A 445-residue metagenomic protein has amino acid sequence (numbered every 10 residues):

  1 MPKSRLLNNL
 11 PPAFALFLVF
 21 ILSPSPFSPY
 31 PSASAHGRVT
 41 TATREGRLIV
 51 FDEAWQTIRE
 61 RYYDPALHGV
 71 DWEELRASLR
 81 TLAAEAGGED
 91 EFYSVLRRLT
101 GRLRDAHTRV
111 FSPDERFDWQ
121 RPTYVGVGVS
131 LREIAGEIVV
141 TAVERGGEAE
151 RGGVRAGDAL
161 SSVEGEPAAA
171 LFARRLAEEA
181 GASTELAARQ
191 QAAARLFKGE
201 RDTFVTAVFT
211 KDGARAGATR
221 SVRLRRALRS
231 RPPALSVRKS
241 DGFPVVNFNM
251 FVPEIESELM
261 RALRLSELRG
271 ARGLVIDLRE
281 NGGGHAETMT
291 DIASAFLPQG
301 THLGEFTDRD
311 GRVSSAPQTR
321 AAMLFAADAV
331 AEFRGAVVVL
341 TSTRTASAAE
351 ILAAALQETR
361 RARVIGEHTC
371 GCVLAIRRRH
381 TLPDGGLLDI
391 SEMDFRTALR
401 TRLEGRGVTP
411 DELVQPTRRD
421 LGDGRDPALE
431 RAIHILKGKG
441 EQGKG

Functional and structural regions predicted by a protein language model:
P12-S25: Bacterial N-terminal signal peptides
T41-V70: Mature N-terminal segment immediately following signal peptide/propeptide cleavage in secreted/periplasmic
A54, L99, V129, A149 (+9 more regions): Terminal peptide-recognition signature
A66-V139, R189-A194, G199-V237, G304-T307 (+1 more regions): Extended, small/polar residue-biased N-terminal targeting/export presequences and adjacent propeptide/linker tracts
E85-E91, A156-T206, S257, R261-R264 (+3 more regions): PDZ domains, with a preference for the canonical peptide-binding region formed by the helix
Q120-A170, V252-E256, M393: PDZ/PDZ-like domain segments forming the peptide/carboxylate-binding groove, activating on the N-terminal beta-strands
A149-S183, L274-R279, V364-I365, R400 (+1 more regions): Conserved PDZ fold ligand-binding element
R195-P383, L421, I435-K437: Cleft-lining beta-strand/loop regions that shape enzyme active-site pockets
